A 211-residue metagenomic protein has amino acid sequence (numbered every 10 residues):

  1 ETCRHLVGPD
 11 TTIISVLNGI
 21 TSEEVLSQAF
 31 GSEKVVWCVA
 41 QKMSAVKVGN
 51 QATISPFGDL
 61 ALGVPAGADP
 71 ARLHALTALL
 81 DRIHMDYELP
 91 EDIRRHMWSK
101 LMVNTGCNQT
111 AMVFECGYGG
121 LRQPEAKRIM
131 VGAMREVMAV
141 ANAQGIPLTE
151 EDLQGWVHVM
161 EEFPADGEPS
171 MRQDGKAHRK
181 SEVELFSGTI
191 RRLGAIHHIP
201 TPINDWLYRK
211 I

Functional and structural regions predicted by a protein language model:
E1-Q51: Rossmann-like NAD(P)(H) cofactor-binding subdomain of soluble oxidoreductases
H5-L6, Q28-K34, G49-E151: Internal alpha-helical scaffold of NAD(P)-dependent oxidoreductase catalytic cores
L17, P56, A61, G175-K176 (+1 more regions): Short glycine/serine/threonine-biased micro-segments
N18-I20, V39-S44, A66-A68, I93-M97 (+2 more regions): Glycine-rich beta-alpha junction loops
V46, V113-F114, P164, E168: Short amphipathic alpha-helical interaction/hinge segments
A71, D81, V131-I211: NAD(P)-dependent Rossmann-like dehydrogenase/reductase catalytic/cofactor-binding core
